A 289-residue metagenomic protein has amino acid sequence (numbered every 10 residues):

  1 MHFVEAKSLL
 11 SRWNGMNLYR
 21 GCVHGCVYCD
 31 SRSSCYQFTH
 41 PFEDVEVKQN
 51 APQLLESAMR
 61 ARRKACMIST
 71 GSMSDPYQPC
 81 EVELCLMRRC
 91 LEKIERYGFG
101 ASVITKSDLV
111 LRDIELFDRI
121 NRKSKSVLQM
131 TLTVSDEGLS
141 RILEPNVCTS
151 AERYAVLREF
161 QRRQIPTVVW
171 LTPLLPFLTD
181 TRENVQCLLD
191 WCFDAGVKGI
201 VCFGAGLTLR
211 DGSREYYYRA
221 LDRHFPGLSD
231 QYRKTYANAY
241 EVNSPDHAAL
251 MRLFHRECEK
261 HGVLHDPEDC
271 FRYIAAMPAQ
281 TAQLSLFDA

Functional and structural regions predicted by a protein language model:
M1-E5, E183-A289: Auxiliary Fe-S-binding modules of radical SAM enzymes
M1-Q129, T133-R141, S150-Y154: Conserved Radical SAM active-site core
V47, L109-L111, P176-T179, T208: Acidic-and-aromatic substrate-binding clefts and catalytic sites of carbohydrate-active enzymes
I68-S69, I104, T167-L171, I200-G204: Short beta-strand segments at enzyme active-site cores
L84-M87, D118-M130, T179-G196, L221-H224: Short, electropositive alpha-helical surface patch
G98-F99, I165, V197: A structural motif
D118-N121, L157-R162, H255, E259: Surface-exposed amphipathic alpha-helices with a cationic face
S135-E137, E144-N146, E159-T181, G204-L207: Conserved strand-turn element in the central/C-terminal portion of the radical SAM core barrel that lines
